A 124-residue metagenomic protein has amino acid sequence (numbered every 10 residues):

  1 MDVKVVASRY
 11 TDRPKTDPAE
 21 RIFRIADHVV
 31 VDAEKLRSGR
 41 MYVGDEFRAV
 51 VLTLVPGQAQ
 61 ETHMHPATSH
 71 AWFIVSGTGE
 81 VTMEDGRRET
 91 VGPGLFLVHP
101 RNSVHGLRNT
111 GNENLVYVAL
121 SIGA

Functional and structural regions predicted by a protein language model:
M1-R48, E61, G92: A short, N-terminal "cap"/entry segment at the start of jelly-roll beta-barrel domains of the cupin/DSBH fold
D45-F47, V55-A59, T78-G79, G123-A124: Short, charged/polar surface micro-motifs in flexible loops or helix N-caps
E46-F47, A67, G86, N112-E113: Short strand-connecting beta-turns/loops that link adjacent beta-strands
V51, A71, V98, N112-A124: A short hydrophobic beta-strand segment most commonly corresponding to one strand of the jelly-roll/cupin
T53-V55, M64-V81: Short, conserved beta-strand element in jelly-roll/cupin
E61-T62, V81-T82, H99, V104-G111: Short beta-strand His + acidic residue motifs that chelate non-heme Fe in jelly-roll/DSBH and cupin folds
S76, E84, L120-I122: Cofactor-binding loop segments of dinucleotide-utilizing enzymes, especially the Rossmann-like FAD- and NAD(P)+-binding
D85-R101: Short acidic-glycine-tyrosine-enriched beta hairpin
